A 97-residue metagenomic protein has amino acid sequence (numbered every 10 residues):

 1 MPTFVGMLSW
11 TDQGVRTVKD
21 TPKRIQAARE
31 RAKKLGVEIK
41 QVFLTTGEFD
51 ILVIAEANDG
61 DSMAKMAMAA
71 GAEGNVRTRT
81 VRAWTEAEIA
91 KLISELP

Functional and structural regions predicted by a protein language model:
M1-P97: A compositional/biophysical signature of low hydrophobicity enriched in polar/charged and small residues
